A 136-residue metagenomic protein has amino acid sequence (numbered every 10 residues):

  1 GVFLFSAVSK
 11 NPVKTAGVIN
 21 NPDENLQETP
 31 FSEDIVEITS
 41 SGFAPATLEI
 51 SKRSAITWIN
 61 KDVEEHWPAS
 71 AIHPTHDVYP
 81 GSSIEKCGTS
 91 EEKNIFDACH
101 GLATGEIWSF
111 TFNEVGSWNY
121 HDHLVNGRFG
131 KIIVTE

Functional and structural regions predicted by a protein language model:
G1-E136: Extracytoplasmic copper-binding redox domains, predominantly the cupredoxin/blue-copper superfamily
